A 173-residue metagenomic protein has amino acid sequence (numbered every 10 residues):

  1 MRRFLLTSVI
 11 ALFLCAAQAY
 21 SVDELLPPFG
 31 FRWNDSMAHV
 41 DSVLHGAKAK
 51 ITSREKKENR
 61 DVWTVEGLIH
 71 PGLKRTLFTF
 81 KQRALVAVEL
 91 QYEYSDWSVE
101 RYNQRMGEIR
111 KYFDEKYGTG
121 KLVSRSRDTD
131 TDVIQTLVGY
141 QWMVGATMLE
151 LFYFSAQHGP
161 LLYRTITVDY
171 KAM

Functional and structural regions predicted by a protein language model:
M1-F4: Positively charged n-region of N-terminal signal peptides that target proteins for export
L6-T7, V168: General helical structural elements
T7-A16: Bacterial N-terminal signal peptides
C15-Q18, I51-T52, L85-E89: Short amphipathic alpha-helical segments, especially helix-boundary/capping motifs
Y20-N59, Y92-M173: Non-cytosolic coordination micro-motifs
W63-G107: Mid-chain, structured segments of secreted extracytoplasmic proteins
